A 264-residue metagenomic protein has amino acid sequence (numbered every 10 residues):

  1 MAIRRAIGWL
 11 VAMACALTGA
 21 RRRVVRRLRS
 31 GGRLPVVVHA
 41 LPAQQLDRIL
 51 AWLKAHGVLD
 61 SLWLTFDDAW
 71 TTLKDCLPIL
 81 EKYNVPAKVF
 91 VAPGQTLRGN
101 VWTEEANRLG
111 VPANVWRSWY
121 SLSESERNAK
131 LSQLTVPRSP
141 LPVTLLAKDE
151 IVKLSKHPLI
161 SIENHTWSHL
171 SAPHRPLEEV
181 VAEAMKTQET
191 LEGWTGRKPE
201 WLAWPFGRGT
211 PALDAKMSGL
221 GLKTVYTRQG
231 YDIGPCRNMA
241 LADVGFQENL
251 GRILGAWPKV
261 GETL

Functional and structural regions predicted by a protein language model:
M1-T65, W70, G99-V101, N107-R108 (+2 more regions): C-terminal active-site subregion of NodB/CE4 polysaccharide deacetylases
A2-R5, E126-K130, H165-H169, T190-E192: Generic detector of short, locally flexible boundary/turn motifs and exposed helical patches
G32, V38-L159: Active-site beta->alpha N-cap acidic-glycine motif
K88, N164, H169, C236-D243: Generic secondary-structure boundary/loop-capping signal
V89-V91, I162-N164, T227: Non-cysteine beta-strand/loop elements that form the S-adenosyl-L-methionine
P93, W167-S168, P205, G230: Residue-level "edge-of-site" marker
S118-L122, P142, S171, G193 (+1 more regions): Short N-terminal micro-motifs specific to bacterial/archaeal maturation and metal-cluster initiation sites
L146-E179: Histidine/lysine/aspartate-rich catalytic loop segments that bind and position anionic ligands
